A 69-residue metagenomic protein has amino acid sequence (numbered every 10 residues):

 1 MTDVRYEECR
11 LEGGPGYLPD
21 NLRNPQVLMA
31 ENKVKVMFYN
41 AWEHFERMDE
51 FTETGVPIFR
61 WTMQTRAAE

Functional and structural regions predicted by a protein language model:
T2-A30: N-terminal acidic leader/helix
R23-E69: Detector for the mature cores of small, proteolytically processed and post-translationally modified peptide effectors
